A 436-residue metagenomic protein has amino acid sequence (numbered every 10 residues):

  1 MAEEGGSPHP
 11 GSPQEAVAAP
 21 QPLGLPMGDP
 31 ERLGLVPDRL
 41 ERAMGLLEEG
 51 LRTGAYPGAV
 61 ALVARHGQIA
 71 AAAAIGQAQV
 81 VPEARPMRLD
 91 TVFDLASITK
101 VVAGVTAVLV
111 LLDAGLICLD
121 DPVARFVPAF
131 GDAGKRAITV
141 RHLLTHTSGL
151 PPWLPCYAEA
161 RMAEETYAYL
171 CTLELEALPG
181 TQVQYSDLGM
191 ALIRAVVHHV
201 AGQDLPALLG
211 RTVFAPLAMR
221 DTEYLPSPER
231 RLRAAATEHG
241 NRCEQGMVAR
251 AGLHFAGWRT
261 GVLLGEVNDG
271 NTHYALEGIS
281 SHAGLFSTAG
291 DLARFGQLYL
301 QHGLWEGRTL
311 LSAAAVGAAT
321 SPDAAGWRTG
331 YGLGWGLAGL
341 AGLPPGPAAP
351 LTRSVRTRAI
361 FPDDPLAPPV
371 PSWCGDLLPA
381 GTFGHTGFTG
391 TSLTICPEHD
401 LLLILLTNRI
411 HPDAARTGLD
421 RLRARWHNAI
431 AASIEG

Functional and structural regions predicted by a protein language model:
G11, V17-L23, Q79, A133-L377: Short, surface-exposed loop or secondary-structure junction motifs that flank catalytic or metal-binding residues
G28-F93, L116, A168, T172 (+3 more regions): Short, conserved catalytic-motif segment at the N-terminal edge
V36, K100, T288: Short, conserved phosphate/pyrophosphate- and ester-handling motifs at nucleotide-, phospho-/glycolipid
R42, E49-L62, P82-H142, A177-L188 (+1 more regions): Short active-site loop at a secondary-structure junction that contains or immediately precedes the catalytic residue(s)
P57-A59, D204, T389-S392: Short loop/turn microsegments at loop-to-beta-strand junctions
A72, I404-L405: Short glycine-/small-residue motifs
G284, T382, T389-L402: Short, surface-exposed beta-strand/loop micro-motifs that present aromatic residues
Q301, W305, A314-A315, T320 (+2 more regions): Short, gly/Ser/Thr-rich active-site loops of penicillin-recognizing serine hydrolases
